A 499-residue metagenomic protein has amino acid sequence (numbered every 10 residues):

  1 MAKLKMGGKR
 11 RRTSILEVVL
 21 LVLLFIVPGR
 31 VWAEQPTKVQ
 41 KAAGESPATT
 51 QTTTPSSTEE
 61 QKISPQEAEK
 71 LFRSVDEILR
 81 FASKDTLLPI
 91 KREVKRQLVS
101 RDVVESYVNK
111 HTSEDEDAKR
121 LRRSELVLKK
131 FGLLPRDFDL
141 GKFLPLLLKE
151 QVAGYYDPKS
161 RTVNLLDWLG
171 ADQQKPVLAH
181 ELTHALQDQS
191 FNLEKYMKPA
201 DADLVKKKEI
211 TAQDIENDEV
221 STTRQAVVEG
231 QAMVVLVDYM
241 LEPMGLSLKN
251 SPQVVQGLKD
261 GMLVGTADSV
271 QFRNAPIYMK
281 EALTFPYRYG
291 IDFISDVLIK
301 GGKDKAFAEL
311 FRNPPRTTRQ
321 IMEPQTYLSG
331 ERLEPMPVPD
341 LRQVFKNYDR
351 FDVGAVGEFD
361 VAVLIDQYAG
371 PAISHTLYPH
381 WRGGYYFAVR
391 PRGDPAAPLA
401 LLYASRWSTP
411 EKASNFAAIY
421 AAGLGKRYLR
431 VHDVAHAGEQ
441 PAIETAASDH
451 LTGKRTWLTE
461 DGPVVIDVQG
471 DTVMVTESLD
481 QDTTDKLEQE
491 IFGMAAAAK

Functional and structural regions predicted by a protein language model:
E17-V27: Bacterial N-terminal signal peptides
W32-Q66, A497-K499: Compositionally biased, proline/threonine/alanine/serine-rich low-complexity intrinsically disordered stretches
F72-V163, D167-D172: Auxiliary, metal-adjacent structural segments of Zn-dependent hydrolase domains
K91-T112, P199-E209, N250-D260, P314-R316: Acidic helix-start/capping segments at beta-turn-to-alpha-helix junctions
V163-A179, V220-T223: Short pre-active-site segment immediately N-terminal to the catalytic Zn-binding motif
L182-K198: Catalytic Zn2+-binding segment of zinc metalloproteases
L258-P398, A404: Pan-zinc metallopeptidase signature
R382-K499: C-terminal soluble interaction/assembly domains
